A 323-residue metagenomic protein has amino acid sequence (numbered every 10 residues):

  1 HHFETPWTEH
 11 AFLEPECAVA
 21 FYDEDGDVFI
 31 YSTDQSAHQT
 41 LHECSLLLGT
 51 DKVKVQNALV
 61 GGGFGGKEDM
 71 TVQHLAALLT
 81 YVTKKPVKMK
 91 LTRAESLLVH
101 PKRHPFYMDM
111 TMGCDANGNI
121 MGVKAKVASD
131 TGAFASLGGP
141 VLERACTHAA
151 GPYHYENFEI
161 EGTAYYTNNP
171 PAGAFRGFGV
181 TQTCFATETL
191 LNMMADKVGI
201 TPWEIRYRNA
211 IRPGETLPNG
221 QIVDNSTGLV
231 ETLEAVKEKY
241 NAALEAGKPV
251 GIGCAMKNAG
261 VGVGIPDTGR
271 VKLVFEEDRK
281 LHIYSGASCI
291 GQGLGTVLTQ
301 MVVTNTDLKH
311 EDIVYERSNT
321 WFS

Functional and structural regions predicted by a protein language model:
H1-S323: Structural alpha/beta core scaffold segments of enzyme domains
